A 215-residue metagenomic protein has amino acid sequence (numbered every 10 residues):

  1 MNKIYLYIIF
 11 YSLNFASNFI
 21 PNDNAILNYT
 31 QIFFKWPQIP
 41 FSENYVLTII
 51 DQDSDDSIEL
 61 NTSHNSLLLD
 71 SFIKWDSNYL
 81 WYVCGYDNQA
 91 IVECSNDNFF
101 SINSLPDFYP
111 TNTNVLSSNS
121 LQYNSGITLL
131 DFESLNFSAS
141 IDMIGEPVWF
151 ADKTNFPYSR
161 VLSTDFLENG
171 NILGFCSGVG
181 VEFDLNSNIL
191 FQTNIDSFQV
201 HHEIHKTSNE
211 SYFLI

Functional and structural regions predicted by a protein language model:
K3-L13: Sec-dependent N-terminal signal peptides
S17-F33: Short, compositionally biased P/S/T/A/G/V-rich stretches that sit at domain boundaries
N28, F41, W75-D76: Surface-exposed loops/turns
Q31-F41: Conserved aromatic anchor
I39-E43, F132-L135: Short proline/glycine-enriched turn/loop motifs at strand-loop junctions of beta-rich domains
V46-D76, N88-N98: Recognizes extended acidic, P/S/T-rich segments that occur within or adjacent to Ig-like beta-sandwich modules
Y86-I215: Histidine-/acidic-rich catalytic cores in large beta-rich domains
